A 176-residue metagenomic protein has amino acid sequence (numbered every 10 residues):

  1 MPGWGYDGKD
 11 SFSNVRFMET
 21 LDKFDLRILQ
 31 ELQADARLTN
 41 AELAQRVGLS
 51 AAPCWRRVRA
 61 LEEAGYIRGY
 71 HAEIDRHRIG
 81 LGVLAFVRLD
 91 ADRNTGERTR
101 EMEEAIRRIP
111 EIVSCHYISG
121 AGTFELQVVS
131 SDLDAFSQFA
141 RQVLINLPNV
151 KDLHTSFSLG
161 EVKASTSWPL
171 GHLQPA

Functional and structural regions predicted by a protein language model:
M1-A176: A compositional/biophysical signature of low hydrophobicity enriched in polar/charged and small residues
